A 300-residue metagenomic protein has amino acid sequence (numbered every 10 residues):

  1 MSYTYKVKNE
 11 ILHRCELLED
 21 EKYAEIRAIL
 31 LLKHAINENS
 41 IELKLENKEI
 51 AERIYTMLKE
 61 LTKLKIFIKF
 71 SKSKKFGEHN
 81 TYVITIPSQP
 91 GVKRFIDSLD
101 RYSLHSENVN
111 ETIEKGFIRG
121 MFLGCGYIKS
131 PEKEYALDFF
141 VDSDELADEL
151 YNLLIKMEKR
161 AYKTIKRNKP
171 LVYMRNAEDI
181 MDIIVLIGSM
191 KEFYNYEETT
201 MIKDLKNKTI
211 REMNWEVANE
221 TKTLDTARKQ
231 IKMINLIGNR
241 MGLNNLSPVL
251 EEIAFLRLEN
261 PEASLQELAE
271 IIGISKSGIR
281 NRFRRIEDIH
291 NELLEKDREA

Functional and structural regions predicted by a protein language model:
M1-S40, K44-I54: N-terminal, positively charged regions that mediate nucleic acid binding
C15-A24, E107-E114, N244-P248: Structural motif
A24-L32, G116-G124, F255: Short, hydrophobic/amphipathic alpha-helical patches that form generic packing surfaces within helical domains
I36, S130, K163, Q230-N235: Short acidic (Asp/Glu) and glycine-rich catalytic loops that position anionic groups and cofactors
S40, L45, E52, T56-E197: DNA-contacting interfaces and partner/effector-binding or oligomerization modules in DNA-centric proteins
G188-G278, R284: Extended mid-to-C-terminal alpha-helical interaction segments
F283, H290, L294: DNA major-groove recognition helix of helix-turn-helix
E295-A300: Short, basic, alpha-helical segments at the C-terminal edge of helix-turn-helix-like DNA-binding modules
